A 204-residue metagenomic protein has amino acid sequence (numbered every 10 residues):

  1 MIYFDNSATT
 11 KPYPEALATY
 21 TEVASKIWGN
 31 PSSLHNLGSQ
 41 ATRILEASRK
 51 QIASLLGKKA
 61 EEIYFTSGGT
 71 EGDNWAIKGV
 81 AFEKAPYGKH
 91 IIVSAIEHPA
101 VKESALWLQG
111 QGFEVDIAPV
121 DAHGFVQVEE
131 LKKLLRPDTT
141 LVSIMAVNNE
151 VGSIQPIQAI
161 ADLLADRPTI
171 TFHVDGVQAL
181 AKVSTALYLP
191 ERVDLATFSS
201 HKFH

Functional and structural regions predicted by a protein language model:
M1-H204: Pyridoxal 5′-phosphate
